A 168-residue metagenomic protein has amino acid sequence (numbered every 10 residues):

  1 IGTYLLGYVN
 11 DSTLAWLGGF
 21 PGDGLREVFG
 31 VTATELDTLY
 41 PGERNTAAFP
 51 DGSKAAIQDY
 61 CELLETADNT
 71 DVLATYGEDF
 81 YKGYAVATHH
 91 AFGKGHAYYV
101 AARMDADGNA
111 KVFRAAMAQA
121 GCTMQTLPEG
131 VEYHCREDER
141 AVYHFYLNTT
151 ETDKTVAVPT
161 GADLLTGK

Functional and structural regions predicted by a protein language model:
I1-K168: A conserved amphipathic helix/loop scaffold that creates a polar/acidic microenvironment used either to coordinate
